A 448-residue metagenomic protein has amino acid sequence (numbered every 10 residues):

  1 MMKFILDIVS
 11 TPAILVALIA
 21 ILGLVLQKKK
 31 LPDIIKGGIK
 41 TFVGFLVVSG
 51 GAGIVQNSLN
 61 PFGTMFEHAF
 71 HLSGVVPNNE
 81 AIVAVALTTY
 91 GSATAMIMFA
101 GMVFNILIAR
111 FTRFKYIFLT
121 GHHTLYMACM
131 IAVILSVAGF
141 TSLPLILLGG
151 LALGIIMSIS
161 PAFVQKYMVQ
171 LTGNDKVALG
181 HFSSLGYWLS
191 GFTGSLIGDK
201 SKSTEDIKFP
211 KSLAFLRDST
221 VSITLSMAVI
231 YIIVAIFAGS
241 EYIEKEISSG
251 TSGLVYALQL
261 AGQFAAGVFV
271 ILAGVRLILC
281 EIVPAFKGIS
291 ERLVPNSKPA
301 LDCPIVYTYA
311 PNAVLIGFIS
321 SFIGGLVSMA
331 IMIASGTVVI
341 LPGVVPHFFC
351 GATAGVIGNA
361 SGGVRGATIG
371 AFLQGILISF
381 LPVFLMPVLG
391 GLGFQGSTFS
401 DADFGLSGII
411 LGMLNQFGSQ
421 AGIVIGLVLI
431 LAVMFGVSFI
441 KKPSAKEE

Functional and structural regions predicted by a protein language model:
M1-G51, S92, M96, A100 (+3 more regions): Signature of multi-pass transmembrane helix bundles
M1-K3, Q56-P61, V76-T88, V103-K115 (+2 more regions): Short juxtamembrane and helix-loop transition motifs at transmembrane-helix boundaries in membrane proteins
G44-A95: Membrane helical hairpin/interfacial module
G51, V55-Q56, G63, G336-I340 (+2 more regions): Membrane-proximal extracellular juxtamembrane segment immediately upstream of a following transmembrane helix
A52, H68-F70, S92-M96, S183-W188 (+2 more regions): Short, charged low-complexity intrinsically disordered segments located at boundaries of structured domains
V55, L72-S73, T88-S92, S184-W188 (+3 more regions): Hydrophobic transmembrane alpha-helix bundles
F70-V76, M96-M102, H122-C129, G150-G154 (+5 more regions): Mid-membrane cores of alpha-helical transmembrane segments in multi-pass membrane proteins, especially transporters
R110-F114, C303-V383, P387: Hydrophobic alpha-helical bundle architecture
